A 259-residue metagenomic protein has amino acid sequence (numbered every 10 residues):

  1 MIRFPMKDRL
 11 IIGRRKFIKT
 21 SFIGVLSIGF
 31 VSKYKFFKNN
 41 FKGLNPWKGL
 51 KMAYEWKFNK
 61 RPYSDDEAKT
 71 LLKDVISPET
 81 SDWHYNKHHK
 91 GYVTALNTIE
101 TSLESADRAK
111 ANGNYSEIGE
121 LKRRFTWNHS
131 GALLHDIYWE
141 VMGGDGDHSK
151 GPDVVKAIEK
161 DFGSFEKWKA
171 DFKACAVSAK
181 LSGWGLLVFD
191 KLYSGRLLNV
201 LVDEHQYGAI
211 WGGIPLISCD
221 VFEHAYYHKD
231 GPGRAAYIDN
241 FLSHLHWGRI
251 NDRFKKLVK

Functional and structural regions predicted by a protein language model:
F4-L26: N-terminal secretory signal peptides and thylakoid transit peptides that target proteins across membranes
L10, S32-N59: C-terminal segment of N-terminal export signals and the immediately downstream linker at the start of the mature
A53-I76, T101-A111: Short alpha-helical hairpin
E55, K87, L103-A106, S116-F189 (+1 more regions): All-alpha RGS (Regulator of G-protein Signaling) helical domain and cognate RGS-like helical scaffolds
D74-K90, A111-L133, E204-Q206, W211-D220: Alpha-helical scaffold segments that form or flank carboxylate-/histidine-based iron centers
T98: Aromatic-residue-lined binding/catalytic grooves and analogous aromatic/hydrophobic interfacial grooves in multimeric
A174-G231, A235-L245: An amphipathic alpha-helical core segment
I238-V258: Long, compositionally biased interface segments
